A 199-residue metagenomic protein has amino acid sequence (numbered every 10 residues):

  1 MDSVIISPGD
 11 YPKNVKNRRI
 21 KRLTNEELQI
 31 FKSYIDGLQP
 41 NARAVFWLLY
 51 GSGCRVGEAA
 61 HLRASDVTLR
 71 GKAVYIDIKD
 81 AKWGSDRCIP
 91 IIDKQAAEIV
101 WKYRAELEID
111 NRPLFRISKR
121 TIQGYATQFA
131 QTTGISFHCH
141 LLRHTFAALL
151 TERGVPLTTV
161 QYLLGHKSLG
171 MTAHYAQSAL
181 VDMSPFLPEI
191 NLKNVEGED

Functional and structural regions predicted by a protein language model:
M1-Y11, R19, I190-D199: C-terminal secondary-structure termini that scaffold catalytic or DNA-interacting sites
I6-Q29, W83-K94, I109-D110: DNA breakage-rejoining catalytic core of tyrosine-based enzymes
L23-V56: Basic, Lys/Arg- and aromatic-enriched nucleic-acid-binding interface segment
L28, I92-S136: Active-site/catalytic core of tyrosine-dependent DNA strand-transfer enzymes
L49-K72, T158: Short, charged phosphate-coordinating catalytic segments
E58-A59, F137, A147, G154-S168 (+1 more regions): Active-site-proximal segment of tyrosine recombinases
H61-I99: Conserved tyrosine-mediated DNA breakage-rejoining catalytic core shared by Y-recombinases
L164, L169-E189: Catalytic-site neighborhood detector that most strongly recognizes the C-terminal catalytic loop/helix of tyrosine
